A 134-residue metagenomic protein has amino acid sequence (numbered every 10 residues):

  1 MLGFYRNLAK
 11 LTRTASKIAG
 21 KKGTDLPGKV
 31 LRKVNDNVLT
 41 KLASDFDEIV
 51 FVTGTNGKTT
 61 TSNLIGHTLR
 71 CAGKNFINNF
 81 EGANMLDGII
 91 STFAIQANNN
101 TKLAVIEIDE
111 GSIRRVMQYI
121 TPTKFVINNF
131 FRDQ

Functional and structural regions predicted by a protein language model:
G3-Q134: Phosphate-binding loop of NTP-binding sites
